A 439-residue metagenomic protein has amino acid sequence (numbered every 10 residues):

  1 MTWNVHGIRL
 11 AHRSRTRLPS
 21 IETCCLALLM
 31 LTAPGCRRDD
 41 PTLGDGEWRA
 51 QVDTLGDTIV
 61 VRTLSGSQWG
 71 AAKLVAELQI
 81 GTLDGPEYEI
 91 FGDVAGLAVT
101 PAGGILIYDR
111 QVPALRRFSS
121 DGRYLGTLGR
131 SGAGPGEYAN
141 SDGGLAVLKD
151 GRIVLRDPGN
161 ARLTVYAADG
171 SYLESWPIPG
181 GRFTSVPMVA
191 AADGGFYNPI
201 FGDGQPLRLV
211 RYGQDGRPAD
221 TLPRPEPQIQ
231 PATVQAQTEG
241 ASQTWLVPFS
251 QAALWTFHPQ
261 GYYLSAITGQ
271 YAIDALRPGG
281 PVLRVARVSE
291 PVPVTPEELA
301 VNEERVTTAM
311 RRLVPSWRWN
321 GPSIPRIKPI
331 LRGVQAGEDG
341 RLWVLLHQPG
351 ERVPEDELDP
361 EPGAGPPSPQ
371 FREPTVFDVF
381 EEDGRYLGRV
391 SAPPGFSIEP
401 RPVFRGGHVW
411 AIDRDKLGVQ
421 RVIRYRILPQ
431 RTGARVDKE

Functional and structural regions predicted by a protein language model:
M1-L18: N-terminal secretory signal peptides that target proteins for export/translocation
V5, L26-A27, R38: Residue-level detector of bioactive/disordered segments in secreted/extracellular proteins and virion assembly
E22-T32: Bacterial N-terminal signal peptides
C36-E439: Eukaryotic scaffold repeat domains enriched in small/polar residues
